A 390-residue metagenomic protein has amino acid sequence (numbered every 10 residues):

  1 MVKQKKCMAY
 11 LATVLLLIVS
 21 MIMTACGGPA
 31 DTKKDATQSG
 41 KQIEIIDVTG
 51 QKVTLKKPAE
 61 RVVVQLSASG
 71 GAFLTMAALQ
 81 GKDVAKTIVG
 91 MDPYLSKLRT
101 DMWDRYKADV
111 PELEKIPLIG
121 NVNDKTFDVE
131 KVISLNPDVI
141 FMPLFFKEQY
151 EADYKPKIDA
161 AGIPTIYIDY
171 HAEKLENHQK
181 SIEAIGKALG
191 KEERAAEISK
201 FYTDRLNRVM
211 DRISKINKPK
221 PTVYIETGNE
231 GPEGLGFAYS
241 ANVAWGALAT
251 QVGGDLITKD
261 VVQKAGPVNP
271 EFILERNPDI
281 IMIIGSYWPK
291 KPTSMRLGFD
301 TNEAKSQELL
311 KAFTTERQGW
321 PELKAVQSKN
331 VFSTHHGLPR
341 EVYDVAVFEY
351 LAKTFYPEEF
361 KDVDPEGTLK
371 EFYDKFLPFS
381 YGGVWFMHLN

Functional and structural regions predicted by a protein language model:
V2-A12: Bacterial N-terminal signal peptides that target proteins for export
M21-A25: C-terminal motif of bacterial Sec signal peptides marking the signal peptidase cleavage site
G27-N390: N-terminal ligand-binding lobe of clamshell/alpha-beta domains
